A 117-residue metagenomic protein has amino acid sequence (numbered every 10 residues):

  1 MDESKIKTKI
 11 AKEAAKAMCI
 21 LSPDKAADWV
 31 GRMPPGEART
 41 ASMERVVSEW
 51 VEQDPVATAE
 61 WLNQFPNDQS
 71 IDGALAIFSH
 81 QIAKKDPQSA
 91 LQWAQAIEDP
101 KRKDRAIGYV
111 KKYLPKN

Functional and structural regions predicted by a protein language model:
M1-N117: Non-catalytic tandem-repeat scaffold regions and their flanking low-complexity/translocation tails
